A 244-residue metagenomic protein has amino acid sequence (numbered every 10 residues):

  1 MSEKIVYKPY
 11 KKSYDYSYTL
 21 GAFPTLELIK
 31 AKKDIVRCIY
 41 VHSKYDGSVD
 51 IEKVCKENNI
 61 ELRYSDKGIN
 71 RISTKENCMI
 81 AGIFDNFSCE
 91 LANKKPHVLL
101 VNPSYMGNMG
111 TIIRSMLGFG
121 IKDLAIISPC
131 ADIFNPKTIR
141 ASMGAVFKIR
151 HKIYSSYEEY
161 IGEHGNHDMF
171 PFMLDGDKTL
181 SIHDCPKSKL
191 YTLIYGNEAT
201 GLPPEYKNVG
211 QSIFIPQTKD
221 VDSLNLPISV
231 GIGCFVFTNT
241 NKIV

Functional and structural regions predicted by a protein language model:
M1-A81: N-terminal positively charged helical leader segments and presequences
T19, E61-K67, I149-Y160, I213: Short acidic-hydrophobic, aromatic-tinged amphipathic segments that line or gate anion-handling sites
G21, S104-I112, S223-S229: Amphipathic alpha-helical repeat scaffolds
L26, A31-K32, R37, G82 (+3 more regions): Structured adenosyl-cofactor binding patch, chiefly the S-adenosyl-L-methionine
Y40, L91-G176: RNA substrate-binding interface of SAM-dependent RNA methyltransferases
Y64-D66, V101, I127-S128, R150 (+1 more regions): Short beta->alpha connector loops at strand-helix junctions that form conserved, small/polar/Pro-enriched
F84-A92: Acidic/glycine-rich phosphate/pyrophosphate-binding loops and surrounding catalytic core that coordinate Mg2+
F172-D222: Active-site/ligand-binding-proximal alpha/beta "capping" segment
